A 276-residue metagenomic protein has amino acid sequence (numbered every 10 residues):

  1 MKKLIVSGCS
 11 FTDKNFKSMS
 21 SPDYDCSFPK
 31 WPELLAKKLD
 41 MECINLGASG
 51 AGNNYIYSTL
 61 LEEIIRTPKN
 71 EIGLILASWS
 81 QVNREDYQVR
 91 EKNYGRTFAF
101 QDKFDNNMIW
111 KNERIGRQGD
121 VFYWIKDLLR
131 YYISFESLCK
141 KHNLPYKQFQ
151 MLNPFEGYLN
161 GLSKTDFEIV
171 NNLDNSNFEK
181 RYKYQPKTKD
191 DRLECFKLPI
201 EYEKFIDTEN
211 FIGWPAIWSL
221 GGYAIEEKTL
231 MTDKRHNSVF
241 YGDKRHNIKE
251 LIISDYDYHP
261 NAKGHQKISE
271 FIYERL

Functional and structural regions predicted by a protein language model:
M1-Y57, L61, R66-T67: Serine-esterase "nucleophile elbow" of acetyl-processing enzymes
L61-A262, Q266, E270-L276: Alpha-helical cap/lid subdomain in secreted, periplasmic, or secretory-pathway luminal O-acyl-processing enzymes
